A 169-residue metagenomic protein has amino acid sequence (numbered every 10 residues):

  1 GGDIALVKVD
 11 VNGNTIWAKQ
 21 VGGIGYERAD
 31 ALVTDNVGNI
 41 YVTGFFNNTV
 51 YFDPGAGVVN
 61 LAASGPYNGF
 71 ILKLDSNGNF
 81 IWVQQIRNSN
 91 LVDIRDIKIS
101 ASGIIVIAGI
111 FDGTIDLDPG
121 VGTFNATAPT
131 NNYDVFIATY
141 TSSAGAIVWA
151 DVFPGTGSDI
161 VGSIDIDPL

Functional and structural regions predicted by a protein language model:
G1-L169: A sequence-level/structural motif corresponding to short, flexible coil/turn segments enriched in small polar residues
